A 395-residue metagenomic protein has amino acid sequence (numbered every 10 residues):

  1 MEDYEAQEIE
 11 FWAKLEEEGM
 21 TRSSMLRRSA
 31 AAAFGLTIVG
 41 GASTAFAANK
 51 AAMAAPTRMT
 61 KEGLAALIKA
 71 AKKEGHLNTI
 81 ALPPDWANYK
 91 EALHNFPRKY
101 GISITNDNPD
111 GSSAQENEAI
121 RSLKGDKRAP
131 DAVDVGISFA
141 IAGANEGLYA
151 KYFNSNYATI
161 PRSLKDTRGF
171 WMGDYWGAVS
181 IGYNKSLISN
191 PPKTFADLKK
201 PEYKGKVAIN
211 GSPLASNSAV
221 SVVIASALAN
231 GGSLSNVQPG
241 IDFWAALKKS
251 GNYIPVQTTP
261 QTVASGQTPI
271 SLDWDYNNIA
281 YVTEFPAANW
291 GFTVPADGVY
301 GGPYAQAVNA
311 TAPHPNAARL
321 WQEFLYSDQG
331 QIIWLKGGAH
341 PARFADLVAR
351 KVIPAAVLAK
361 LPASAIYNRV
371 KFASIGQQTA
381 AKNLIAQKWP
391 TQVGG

Functional and structural regions predicted by a protein language model:
M1-S24, A32-I38: N-terminal secretory signal peptides
G19-R27, G35-A54: N-terminal twin-arginine translocation
A52-A55, Q261, I366-G395: Conserved C-terminal helix/tail region of periplasmic/extracytoplasmic solute-binding proteins
P56-L64, K72-E91: Extracytoplasmic "Venus flytrap"
N78-H94, T105-R121, K127-Q267: Extracytoplasmic ligand-binding site segments that recognize negatively charged/polar headgroups
A140-A142, A264, P269-N289: A ligand-binding cleft/hinge motif common to bilobed small-molecule-binding domains
R162, G177-V179, I241-A246, N252 (+1 more regions): Periplasmic-binding protein-like
Y300, Y304, N309-V370: Mature extracytoplasmic/periplasmic domains
